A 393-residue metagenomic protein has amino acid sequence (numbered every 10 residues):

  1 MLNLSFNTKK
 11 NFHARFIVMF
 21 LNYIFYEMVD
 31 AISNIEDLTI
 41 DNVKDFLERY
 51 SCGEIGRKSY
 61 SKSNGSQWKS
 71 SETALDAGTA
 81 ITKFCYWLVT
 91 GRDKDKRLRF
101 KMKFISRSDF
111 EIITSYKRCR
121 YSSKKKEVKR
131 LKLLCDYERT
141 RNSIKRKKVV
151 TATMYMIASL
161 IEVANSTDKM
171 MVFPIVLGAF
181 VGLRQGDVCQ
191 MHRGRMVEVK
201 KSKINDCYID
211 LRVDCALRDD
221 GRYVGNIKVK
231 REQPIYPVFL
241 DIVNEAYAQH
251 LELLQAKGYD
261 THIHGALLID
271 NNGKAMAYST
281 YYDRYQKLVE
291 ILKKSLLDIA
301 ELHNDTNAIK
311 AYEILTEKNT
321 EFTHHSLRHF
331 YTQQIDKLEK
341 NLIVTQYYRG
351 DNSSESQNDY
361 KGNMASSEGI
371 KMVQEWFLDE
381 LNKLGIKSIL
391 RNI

Functional and structural regions predicted by a protein language model:
L2-D95, K101-K103, Y285: Non-catalytic DNA-binding core/recognition domains of DNA-processing enzymes
T90-K96, V176-C207, I343: Short, charged phosphate-coordinating catalytic segments
V150-Q185: Basic, Lys/Arg- and aromatic-enriched nucleic-acid-binding interface segment
V176, H325-N352: C-terminal catalytic core of tyrosine-transesterase DNA break-rejoin enzymes
M191-E245, A256-Y259: Conserved tyrosine-mediated DNA breakage-rejoining catalytic core shared by Y-recombinases
I235-K318: Active-site/catalytic core of tyrosine-dependent DNA strand-transfer enzymes
R349-E375: Catalytic-site neighborhood detector that most strongly recognizes the C-terminal catalytic loop/helix of tyrosine
E375-I393: C-terminal secondary-structure termini that scaffold catalytic or DNA-interacting sites
